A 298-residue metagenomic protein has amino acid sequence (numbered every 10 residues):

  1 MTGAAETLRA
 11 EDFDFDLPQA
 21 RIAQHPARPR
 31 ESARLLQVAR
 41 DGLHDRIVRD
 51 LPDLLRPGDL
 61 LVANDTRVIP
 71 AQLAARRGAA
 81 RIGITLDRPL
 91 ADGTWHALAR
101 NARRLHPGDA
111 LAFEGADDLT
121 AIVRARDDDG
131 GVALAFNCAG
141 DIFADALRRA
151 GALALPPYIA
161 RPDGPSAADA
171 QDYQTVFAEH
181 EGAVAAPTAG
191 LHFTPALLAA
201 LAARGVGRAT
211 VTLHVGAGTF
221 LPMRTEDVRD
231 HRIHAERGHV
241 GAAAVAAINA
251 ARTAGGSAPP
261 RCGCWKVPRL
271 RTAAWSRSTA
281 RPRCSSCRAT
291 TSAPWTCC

Functional and structural regions predicted by a protein language model:
T2-C298: Surface-exposed, charge/polar-rich loops and edge strands
